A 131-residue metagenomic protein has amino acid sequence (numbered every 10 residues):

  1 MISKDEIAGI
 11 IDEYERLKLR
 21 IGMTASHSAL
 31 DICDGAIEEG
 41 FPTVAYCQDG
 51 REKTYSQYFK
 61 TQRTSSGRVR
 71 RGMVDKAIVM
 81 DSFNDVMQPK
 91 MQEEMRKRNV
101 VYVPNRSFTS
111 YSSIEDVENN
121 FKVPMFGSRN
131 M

Functional and structural regions predicted by a protein language model:
K4-C47: N-terminal phosphate-binding or glycine-rich loops at protein starts, especially the Walker A/P-loop of NTPases
Q48-M131: Conserved N-proximal alpha/beta basic substrate-recognition cap immediately N-terminal to, or forming the N-lobe
